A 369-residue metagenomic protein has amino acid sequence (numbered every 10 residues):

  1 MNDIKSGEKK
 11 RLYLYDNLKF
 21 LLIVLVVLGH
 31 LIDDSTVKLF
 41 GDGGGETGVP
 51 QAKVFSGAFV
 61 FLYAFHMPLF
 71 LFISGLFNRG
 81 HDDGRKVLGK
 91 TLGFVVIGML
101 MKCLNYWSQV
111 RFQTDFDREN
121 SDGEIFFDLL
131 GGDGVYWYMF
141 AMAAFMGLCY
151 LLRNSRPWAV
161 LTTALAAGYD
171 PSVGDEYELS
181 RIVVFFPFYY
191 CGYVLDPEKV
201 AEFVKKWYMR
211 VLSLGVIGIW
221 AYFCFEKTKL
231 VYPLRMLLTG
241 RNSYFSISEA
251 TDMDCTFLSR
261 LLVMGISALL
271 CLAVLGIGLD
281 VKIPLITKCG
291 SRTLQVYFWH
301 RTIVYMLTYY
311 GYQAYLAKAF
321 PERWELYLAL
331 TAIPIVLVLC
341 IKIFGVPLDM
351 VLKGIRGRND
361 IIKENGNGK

Functional and structural regions predicted by a protein language model:
M1-K369: Alpha-helical transmembrane segments and their immediate juxtamembrane cytosolic regions
